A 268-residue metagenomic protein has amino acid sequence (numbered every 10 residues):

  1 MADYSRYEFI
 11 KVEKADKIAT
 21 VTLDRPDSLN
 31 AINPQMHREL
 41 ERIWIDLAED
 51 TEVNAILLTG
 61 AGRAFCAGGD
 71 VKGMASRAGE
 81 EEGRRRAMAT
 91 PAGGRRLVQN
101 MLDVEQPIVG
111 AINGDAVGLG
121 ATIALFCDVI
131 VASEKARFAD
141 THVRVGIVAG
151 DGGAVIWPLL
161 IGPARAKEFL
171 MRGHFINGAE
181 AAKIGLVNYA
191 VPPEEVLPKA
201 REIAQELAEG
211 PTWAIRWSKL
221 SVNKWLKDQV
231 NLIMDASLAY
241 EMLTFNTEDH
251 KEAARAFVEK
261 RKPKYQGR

Functional and structural regions predicted by a protein language model:
M1-A61, Q99: Conserved CoA-thioester-binding segment of acyl-CoA-metabolizing enzymes
Y4, S28, G60-D103, A116 (+2 more regions): Glycine- (often His-adjacent) and acidic-residue-rich active-site loop that binds/positions the CoA thioester
V21, R25, L40, L58 (+6 more regions): Terminal peptide-recognition signature
P26, D50, R77, E248 (+1 more regions): Generic structural signal for alpha-helix termini and adjacent loop/cap motifs
M36-E39, T90-G93, V196, S237: Hydrophobic alpha-helical membrane-association signature
Q99-I215, M242, N246-T247, K251-R255 (+2 more regions): Crotonase-fold acyl-CoA enzyme core
K219-D228: Short, charged, surface-exposed hinge/linker loops at domain edges that act as mobile lids or interdomain connectors
